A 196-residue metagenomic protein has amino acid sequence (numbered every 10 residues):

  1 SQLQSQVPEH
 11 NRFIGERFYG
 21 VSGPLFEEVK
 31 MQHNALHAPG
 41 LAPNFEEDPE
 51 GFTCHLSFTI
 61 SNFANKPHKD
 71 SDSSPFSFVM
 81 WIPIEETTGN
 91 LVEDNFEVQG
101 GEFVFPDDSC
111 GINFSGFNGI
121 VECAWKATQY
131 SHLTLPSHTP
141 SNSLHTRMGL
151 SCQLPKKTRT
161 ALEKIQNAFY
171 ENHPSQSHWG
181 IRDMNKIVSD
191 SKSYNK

Functional and structural regions predicted by a protein language model:
S1-V104, D108-E122, T128-K196: Fe(II)/2-oxoglutarate oxygenase catalytic core
